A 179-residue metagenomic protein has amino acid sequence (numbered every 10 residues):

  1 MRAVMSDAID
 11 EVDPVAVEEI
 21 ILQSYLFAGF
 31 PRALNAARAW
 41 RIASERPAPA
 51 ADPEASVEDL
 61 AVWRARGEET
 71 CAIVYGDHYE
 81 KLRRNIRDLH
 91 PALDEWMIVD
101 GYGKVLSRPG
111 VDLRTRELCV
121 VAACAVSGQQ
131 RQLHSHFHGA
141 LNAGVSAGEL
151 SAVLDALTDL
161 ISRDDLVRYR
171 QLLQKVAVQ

Functional and structural regions predicted by a protein language model:
M1-A16, Y25-L26, P31-L113, N142 (+1 more regions): Acidic, glycine/proline-rich low-complexity segments that act as flexible tails and inter-domain linkers
R2, Q130-H138, S151: Short conserved catalytic/interaction loops centered on acidic-Pro-aromatic/His motifs
A8, I20-I21, T115-A125, V153-L157: Short, structured motif recognition centered on aromatic/hydrophobic residues
V17, L150-S151: Residue-level detector of family-conserved "landmark" positions at structurally sensitive sites
I21, A37, Q132-S135, V153: A generic "cationic amphipathic patch" detector
S107, V126-S127: Conserved binding-pocket/active-site segment within a compact domain
A143-G148: Accessory, usually C-terminal, subdomains that scaffold auxiliary metal cofactors
